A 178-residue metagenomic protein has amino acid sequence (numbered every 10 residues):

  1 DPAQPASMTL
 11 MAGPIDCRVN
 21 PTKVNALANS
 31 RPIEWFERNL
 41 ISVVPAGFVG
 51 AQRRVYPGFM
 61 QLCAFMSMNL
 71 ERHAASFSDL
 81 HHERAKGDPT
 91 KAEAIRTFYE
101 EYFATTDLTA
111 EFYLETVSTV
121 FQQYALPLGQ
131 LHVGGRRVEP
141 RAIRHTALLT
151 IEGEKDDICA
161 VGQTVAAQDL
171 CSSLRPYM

Functional and structural regions predicted by a protein language model:
P2-E111: Alpha/beta-hydrolase-fold enzymes
A6, M11, I143, L170-L174: Non-catalytic peripheral regions of nucleotide-handling enzymes
T109, P140-A142: Secondary-structure capping and boundary motifs in well-ordered enzyme cores
V117-S118: C-terminal structured domain segments across diverse proteins
F121-P140: Active-site nucleophile elbow and catalytic-triad environment of alpha/beta-hydrolase enzymes
I143-H145, L149-E152, D156: Short beta-strand/loop motif that positions the catalytic acidic residue of the alpha/beta-hydrolase fold
D157-Q163: Conserved alpha/beta-hydrolase "acid-adjacent" motif
T164, Q168-M178: Catalytic histidine neighborhood in serine/cysteine hydrolases with alpha/beta-hydrolase-type architecture
